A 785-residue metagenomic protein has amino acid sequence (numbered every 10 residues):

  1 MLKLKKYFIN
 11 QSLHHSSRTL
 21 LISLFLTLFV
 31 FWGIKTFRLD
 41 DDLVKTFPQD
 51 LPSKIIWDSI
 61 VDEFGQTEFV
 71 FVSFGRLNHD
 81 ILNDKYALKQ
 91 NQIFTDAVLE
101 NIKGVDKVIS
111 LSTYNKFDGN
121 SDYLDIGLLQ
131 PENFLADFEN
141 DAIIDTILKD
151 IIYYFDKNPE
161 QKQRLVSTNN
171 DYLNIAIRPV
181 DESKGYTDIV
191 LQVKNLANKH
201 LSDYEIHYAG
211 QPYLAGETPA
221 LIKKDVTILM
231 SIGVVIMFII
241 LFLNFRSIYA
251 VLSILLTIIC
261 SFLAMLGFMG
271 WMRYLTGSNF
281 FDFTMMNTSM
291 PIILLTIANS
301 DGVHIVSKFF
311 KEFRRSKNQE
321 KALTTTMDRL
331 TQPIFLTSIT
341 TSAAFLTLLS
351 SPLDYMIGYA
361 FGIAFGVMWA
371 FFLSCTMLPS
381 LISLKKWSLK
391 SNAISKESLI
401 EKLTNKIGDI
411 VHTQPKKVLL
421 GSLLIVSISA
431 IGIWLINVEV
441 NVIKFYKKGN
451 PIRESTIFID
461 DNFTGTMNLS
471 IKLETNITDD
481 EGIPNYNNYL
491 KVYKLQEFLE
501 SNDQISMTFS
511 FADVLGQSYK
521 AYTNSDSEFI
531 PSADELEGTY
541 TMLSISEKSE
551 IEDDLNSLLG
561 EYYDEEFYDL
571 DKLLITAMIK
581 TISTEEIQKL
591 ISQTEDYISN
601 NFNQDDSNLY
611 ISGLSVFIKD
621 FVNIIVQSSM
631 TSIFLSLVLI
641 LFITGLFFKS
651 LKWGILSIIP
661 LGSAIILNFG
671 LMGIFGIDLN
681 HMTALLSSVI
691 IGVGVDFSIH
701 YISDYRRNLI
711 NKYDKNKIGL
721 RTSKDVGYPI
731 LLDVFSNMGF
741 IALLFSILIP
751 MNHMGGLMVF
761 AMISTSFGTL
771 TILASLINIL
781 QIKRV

Functional and structural regions predicted by a protein language model:
M1-D41, S380, L384, S388 (+5 more regions): Signature of alpha-helical transmembrane segments and their immediate interfacial
F25, D225-L256, C260-A264, F268 (+4 more regions): Internal alpha-helical transmembrane segments of multipass membrane proteins, especially hydrophobic lipid-embedded
Y86-V166, G185, I189, E205 (+1 more regions): Alpha-helical transmembrane helix bundles of large polytopic membrane transport and channel proteins
F138-S247, I259, L490-Y493, E547-L637: Extracytoplasmic
V226, I297, D301-G302, R314-S351 (+3 more regions): Pore- and gate-forming transmembrane helices of large, multi-pass membrane proteins
I240, F335-M377, L641-G645, L667-D678 (+2 more regions): Hydrophobic, glycine/alanine-rich multi-pass transmembrane helices and their short helix-loop junctions in large
A250-I305, W653-I702, A742: Hydrophobic transmembrane alpha-helices and their membrane-interface caps in long multi-pass transport proteins
I410, Q414-L543: Juxtamembrane segments of multi-pass membrane proteins
